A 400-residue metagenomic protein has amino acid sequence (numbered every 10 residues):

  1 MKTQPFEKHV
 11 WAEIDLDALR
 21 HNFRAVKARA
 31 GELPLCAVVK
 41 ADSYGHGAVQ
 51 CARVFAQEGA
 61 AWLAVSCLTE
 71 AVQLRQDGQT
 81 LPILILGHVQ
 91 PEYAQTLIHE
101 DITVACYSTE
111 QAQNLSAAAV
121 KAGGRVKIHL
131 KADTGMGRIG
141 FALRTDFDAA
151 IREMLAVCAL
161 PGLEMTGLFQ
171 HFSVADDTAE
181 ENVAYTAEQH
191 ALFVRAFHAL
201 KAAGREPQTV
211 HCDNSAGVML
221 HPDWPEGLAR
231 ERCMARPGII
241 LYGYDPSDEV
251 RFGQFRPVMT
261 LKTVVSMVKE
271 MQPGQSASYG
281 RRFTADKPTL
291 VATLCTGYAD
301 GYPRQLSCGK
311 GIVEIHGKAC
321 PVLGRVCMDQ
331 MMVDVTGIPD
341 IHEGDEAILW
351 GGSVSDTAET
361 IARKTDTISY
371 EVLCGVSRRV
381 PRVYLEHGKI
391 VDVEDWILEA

Functional and structural regions predicted by a protein language model:
K2-R24, T69-E70, V89, Y107-L115 (+2 more regions): Active-site anion/phosphate-binding pocket segments in diverse small-molecule metabolic enzymes
T3-F6, V10-E13, A18-H21, G31-T209: Active-site-proximal beta-alpha core segment in soluble small-molecule metabolic enzymes
